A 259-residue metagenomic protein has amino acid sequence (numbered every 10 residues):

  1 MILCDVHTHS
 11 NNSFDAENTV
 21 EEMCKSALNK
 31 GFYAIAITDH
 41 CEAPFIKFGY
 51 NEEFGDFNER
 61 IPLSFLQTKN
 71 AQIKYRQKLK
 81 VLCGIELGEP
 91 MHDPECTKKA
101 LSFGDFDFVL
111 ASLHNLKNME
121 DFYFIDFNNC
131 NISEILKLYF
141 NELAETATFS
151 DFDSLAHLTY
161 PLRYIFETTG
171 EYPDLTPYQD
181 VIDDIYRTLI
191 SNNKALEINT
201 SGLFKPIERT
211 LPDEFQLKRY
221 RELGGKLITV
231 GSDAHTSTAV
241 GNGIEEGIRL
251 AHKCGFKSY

Functional and structural regions predicted by a protein language model:
M1-M91, A100-F103, Y164-T176, T200 (+3 more regions): An N-terminally biased module of ancient metal coordination in phosphate/nucleic-acid-related enzymes
A27, T146, L189, Y220 (+1 more regions): Hydrophobic pocket-lining residues that define ligand/cofactor binding sites across diverse proteins
F32, F106, D151-F152, G225 (+1 more regions): A structural motif
I35-I37, V109, L155, L196 (+2 more regions): Hydrophobic residues within beta-strands of alpha/beta enzymes
D39-C41, L113, T159, G224: Short, small-residue-rich loop/turn micro-motifs
F57-S191: Extended substrate/RNA-proximal surfaces in nucleic-acid metabolism proteins
T176-G241, K257: Active-site-adjacent C-terminal substructures of enzyme catalytic domains
